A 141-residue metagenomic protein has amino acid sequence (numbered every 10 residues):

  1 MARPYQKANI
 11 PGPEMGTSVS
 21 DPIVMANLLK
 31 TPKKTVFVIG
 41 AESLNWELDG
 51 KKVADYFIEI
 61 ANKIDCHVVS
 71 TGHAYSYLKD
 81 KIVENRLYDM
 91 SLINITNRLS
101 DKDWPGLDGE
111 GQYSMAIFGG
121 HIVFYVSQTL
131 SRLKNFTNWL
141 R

Functional and structural regions predicted by a protein language model:
A2-Q6, V123-R141: Glycine-rich, acidic loop regions that bind phosphate or pyrophosphate groups
R3-E14, K33-K52: Glycine-rich phosphate/diphosphate-binding loops and the adjacent beta-loop-alpha structural elements that coordinate
E14-V24, L92-D101: A general structural motif
P22-V36, I60-K63: Glycine-rich phosphate/diphosphate-binding loops that line cofactor/substrate pockets in enzymes
P32-K34, K63-C66, Q112-S114, T137-L140: Short coil/turn connectors at secondary-structure junctions
V38, F118, R141: Conserved active-site loop/cleft motifs that coordinate metal ions or position small ligands
L48-N62, G72-S131: Glycine-rich, anion-gripping cofactor-binding loops and their flanking helix/strand elements in enzyme active sites
C66-S76, L140-R141: A generic structural motif
